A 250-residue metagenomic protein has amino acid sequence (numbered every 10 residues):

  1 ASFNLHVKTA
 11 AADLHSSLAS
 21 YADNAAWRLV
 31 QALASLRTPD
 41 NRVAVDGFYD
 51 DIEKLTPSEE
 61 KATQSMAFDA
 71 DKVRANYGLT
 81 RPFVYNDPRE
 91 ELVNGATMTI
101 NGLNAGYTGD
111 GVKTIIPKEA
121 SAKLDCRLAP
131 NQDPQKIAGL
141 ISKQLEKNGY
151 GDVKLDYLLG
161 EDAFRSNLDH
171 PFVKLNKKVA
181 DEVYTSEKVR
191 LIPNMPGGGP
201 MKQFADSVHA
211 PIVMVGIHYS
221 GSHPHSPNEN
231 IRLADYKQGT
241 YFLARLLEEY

Functional and structural regions predicted by a protein language model:
A1-N24: Histidine/acidic-residue-rich, glycine-tolerant segments that coordinate divalent metal ions
S2-V7, K118-C126: Oligomerization/assembly interface segments of phage tail-like spikes and tubes
A19-D40: A short core secondary-structure module
R28-L33, S121-A122, L243: Active-site-proximal alpha-helical segments within enzyme catalytic domains
L36-D40, S142-G151: A common structural junction motif
V43: Polyanion-binding surfaces on beta-sheet-dominated domains and ring/shell assemblies
D46-E119, R127-L140, N148, D152-Y250: An extended, acidic, His-containing surface patch that forms the Zn2+-binding/catalytic region of metallohydrolases
